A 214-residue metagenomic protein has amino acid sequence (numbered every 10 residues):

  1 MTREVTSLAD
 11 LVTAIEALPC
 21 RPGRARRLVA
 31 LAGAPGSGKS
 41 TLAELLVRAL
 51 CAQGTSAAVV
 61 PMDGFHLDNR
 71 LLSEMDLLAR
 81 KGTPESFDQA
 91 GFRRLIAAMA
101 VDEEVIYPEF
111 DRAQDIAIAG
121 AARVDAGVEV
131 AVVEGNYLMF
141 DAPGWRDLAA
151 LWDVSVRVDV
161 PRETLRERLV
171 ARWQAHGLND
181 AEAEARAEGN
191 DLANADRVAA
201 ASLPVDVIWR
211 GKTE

Functional and structural regions predicted by a protein language model:
M1-A30, A34: Extreme N-terminal, non-catalytic leader segments that precede Walker-type/kinase nucleotide-binding cores
K39: Conserved lysine of the Walker
L42: Hydrophobic positions on the alpha1 helix immediately C-terminal to the Walker A/P-loop
L45: Active-site signature of alpha/beta-hydrolase-fold catalytic machinery across serine- and Asp/Cys-nucleophile hydrolases
R48-A58: Post-Walker A helix-loop "phosphate-sensing" segment adjacent to the P-loop in P-loop NTPases
A58, L67-Q114: Conserved nucleotide-sensing/catalytic segment adjacent to the nucleotide-binding pocket in NTP-handling enzymes
Q114-R172: ATP-dependent NMP and nucleoside kinases share a basic, alpha-helical "lid"
G120, P143-R146, A171-E214: Small-molecule kinase domains that catalyze NTP-dependent phosphoryl transfer to phosphate-bearing small molecules
